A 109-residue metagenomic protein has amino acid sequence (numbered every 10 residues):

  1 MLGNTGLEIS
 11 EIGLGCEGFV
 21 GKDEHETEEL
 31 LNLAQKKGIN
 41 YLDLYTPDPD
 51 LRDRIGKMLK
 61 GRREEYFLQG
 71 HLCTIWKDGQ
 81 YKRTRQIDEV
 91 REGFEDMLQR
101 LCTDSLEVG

Functional and structural regions predicted by a protein language model:
M1-G70: N-terminal binding-site loop/beta-alpha segment at the start of enzyme catalytic domains that lines or forms
I12-H25, I75-R91: Active-site mouth loops of central-metabolism enzymes
C16, L44, G79, E95-L98: Generic anion/oxyanion-binding catalytic loop in active/binding sites
H25, K36, K82-G109: Glycine/proline-rich, positively charged, aromatic-decorated active-site loop/lid region on the catalytic face
R62-H71, T84-I87, D96: A contiguous, low-structure linker/loop signature
Q69-W76, S105-G109: Short, basic/glycine-rich phosphate-binding loops at helix/coil junctions that contact nucleotide phosphates
